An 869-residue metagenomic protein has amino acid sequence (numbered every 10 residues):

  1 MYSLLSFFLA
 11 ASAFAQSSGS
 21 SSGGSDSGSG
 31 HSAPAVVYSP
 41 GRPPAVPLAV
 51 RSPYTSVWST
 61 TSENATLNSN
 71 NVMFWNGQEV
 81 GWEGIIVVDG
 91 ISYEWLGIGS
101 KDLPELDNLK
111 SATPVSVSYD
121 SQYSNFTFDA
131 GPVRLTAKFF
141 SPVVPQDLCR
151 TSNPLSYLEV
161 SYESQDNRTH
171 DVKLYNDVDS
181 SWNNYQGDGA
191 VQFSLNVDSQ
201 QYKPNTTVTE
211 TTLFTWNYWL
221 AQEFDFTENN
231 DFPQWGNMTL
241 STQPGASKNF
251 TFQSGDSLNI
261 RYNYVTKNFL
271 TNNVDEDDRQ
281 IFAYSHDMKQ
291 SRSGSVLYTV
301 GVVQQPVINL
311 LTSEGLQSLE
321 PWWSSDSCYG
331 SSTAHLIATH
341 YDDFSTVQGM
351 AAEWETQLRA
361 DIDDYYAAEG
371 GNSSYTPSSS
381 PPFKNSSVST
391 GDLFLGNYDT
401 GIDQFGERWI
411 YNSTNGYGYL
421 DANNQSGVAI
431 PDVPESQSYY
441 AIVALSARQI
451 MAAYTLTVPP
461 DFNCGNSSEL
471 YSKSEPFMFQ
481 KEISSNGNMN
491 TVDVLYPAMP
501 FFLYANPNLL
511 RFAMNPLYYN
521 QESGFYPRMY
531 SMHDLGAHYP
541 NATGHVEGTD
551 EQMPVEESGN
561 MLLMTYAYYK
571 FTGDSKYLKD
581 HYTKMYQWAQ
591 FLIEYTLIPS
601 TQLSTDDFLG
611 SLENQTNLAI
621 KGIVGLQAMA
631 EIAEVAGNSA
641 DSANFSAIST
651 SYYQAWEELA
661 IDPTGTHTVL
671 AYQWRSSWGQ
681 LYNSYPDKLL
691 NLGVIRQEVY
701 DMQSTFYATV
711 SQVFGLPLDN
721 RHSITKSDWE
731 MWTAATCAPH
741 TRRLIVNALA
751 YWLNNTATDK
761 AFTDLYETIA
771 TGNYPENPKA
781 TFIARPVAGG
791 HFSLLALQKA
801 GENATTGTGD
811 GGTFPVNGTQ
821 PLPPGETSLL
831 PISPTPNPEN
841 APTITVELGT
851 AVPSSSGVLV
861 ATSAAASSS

Functional and structural regions predicted by a protein language model:
M1-G19, A864-S869: Fungal secretory targeting signals
H31, A35-S39, P43, Q165-N490: Acidic/polar, glycine-enriched structural segments that form the non-catalytic walls/loops of the carbohydrate-binding
G41-M73, M561-L562, A636, Q673-V694 (+1 more regions): C-terminal capping/lid segments that line or modulate ligand- or cofactor-binding pockets
V46-G131, F232, M238-S254: An extended acidic
S56-T61, G84, V88, F128 (+10 more regions): Well-ordered alpha-helical scaffold segments within catalytic/enzyme domains
K101-N153, F252-Q280, A441, L445: Extended, loop-rich substrate-binding clefts of extracytoplasmic carbohydrate-active enzymes
K203, T207-N263, S378, T400 (+12 more regions): Extended ligand-binding clefts on enzyme/binding-domain cores
T333-Q348, N486-P599, Q615-M629, A633: Aromatic-rich carbohydrate-recognition surfaces in CAZymes
